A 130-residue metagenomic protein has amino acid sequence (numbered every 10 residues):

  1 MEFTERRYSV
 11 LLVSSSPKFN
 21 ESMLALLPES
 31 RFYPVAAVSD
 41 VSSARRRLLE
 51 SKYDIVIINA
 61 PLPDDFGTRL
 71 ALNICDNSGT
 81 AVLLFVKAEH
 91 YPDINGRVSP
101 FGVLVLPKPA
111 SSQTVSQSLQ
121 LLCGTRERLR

Functional and structural regions predicted by a protein language model:
M1-A25, D54, S111-R130: Non-catalytic signal-transmission and effector/linker regions of two-component phosphorelay proteins
A25-S30, R47, R97: Alpha-helical interaction/dimerization surfaces of two-component signaling modules
R31, S78, S99-F101: Short, structured coil segments at secondary-structure junctions
A37-I55: Acidic, metal-coordinating helix/loop segments flanking the phosphotransfer/catalytic sites of two-component signaling
K52, D76-L83: His-Asp phosphorelay/catalytic-motif detector in bacterial-type signaling
I57-S78, E89-P92: Conserved phosphotransfer microenvironments
R69, V86-V105: Alpha4 helix (beta4-alpha4-beta5 surface) of REC/receiver domains from two-component response regulators
K108: A Lys-centered signature of the CheY-like receiver
